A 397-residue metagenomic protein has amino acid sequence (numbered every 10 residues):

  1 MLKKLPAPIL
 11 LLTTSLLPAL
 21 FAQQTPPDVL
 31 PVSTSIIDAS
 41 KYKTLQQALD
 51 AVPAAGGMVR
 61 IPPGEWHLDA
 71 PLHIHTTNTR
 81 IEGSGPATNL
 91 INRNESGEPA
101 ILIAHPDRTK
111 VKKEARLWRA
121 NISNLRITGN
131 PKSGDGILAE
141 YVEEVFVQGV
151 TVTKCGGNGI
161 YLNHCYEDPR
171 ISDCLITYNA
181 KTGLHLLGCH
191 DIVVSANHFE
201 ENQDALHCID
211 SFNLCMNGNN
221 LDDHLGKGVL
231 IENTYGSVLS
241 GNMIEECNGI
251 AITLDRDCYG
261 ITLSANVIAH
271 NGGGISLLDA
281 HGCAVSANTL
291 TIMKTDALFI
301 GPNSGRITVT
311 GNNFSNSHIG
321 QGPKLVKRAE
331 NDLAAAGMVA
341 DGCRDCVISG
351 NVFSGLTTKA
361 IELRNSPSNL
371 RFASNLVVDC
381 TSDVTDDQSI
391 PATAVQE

Functional and structural regions predicted by a protein language model:
M1-I9: Bacterial N-terminal signal peptides that target proteins for export
P8-A19: Bacterial N-terminal signal peptides
L20-Q47: Right-handed parallel beta-helix/beta-solenoid
S40-Q46, A55-R80, S84-G97, I127: N-terminal extracellular ligand-recognition/capping segment immediately after the signal peptide
G57, L68-P71, P86, I91-E98 (+11 more regions): Short glycine/acidic-rich loop motifs that flank beta-strands on beta-rich extracellular proteins
R80, I103-S123, E143-Q148, H164-S172 (+9 more regions): Surface-exposed loop/turn motifs in large extracellular/passenger domains
K113-Q203, H207: Right-handed parallel beta-helix
